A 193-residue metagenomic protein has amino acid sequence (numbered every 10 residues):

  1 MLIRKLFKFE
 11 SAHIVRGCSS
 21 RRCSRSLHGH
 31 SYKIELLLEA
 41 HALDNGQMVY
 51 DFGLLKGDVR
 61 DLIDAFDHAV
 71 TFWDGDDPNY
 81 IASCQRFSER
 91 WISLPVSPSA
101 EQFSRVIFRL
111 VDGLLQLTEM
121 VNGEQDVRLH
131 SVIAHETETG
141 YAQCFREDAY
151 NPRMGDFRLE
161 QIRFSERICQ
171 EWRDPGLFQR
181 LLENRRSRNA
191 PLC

Functional and structural regions predicted by a protein language model:
M1-C193: Charge-rich, low-complexity N-terminal segments
